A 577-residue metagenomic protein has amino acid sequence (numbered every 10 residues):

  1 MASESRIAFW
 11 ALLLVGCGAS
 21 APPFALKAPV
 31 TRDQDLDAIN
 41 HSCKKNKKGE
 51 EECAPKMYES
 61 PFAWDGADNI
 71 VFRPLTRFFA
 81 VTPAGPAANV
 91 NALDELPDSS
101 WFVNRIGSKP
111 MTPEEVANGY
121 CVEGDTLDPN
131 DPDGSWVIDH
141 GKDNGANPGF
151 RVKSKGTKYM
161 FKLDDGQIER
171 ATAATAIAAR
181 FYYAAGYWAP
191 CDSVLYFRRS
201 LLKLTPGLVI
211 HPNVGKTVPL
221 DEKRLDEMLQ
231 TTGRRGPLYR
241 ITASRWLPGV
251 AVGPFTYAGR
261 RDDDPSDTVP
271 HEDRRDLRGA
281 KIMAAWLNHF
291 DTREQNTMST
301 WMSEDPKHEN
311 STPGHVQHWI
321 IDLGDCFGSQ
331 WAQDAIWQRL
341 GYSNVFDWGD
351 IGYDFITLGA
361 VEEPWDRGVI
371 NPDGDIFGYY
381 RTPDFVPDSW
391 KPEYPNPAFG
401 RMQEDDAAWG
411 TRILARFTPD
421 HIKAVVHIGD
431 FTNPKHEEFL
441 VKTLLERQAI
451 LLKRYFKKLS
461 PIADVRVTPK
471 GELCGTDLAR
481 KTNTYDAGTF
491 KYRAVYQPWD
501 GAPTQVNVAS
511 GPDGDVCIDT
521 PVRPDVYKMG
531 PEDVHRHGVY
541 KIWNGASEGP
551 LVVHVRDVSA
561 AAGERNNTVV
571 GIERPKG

Functional and structural regions predicted by a protein language model:
M1-A8: Bacterial N-terminal signal peptides that target proteins for export
C17-A19: N-terminal Sec signal peptide cleavage junction
F24, A28-F72, E304-L473, L478-T482: C-terminal catalytic region of ATP-dependent kinase domains
R73-V122: Low-complexity, highly charged intrinsically disordered N-terminal segments that act as targeting/localization
E123-Y257, V516-G577: Conserved ATP-binding subdomain of kinase catalytic cores across diverse folds
A258-Q295: Conserved kinase catalytic-core helix
Q295-D305: Catalytic-loop signature of eukaryotic-like protein kinases
N483-V508, G538-W543: Extended low-complexity, serine/threonine- and proline-enriched intrinsically disordered segments
